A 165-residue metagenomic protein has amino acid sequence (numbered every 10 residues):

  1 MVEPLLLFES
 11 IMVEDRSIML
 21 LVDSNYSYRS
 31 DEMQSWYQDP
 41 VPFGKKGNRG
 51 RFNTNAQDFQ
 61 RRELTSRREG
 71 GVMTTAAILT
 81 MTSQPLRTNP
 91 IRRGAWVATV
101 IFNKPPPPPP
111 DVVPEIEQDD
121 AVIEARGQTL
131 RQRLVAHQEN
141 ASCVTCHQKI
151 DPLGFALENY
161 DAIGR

Functional and structural regions predicted by a protein language model:
M1-R61, I116-R133: Amphipathic alpha-helical substructures
A56, R61-R165: Sequence context surrounding c-type heme c attachment/ligation sites in exported
